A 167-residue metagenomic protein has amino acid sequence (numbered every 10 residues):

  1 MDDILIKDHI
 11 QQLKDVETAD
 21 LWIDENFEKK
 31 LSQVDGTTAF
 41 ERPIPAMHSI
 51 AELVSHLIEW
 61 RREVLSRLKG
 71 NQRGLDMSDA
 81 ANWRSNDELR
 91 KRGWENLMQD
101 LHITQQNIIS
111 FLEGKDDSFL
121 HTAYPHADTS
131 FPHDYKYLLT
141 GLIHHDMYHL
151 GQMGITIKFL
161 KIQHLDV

Functional and structural regions predicted by a protein language model:
M1, K14-D15, A19, L89 (+1 more regions): A general boundary/transition motif marking the beginning of the first structured unit of a protein
D3-D20, D24, E28, T38-R84 (+1 more regions): Short, contiguous alpha-helical
V34, R67, N71, K115-S118: A short secondary-structure junction motif
D35, I109, E113-D116, I157 (+1 more regions): Secondary-structure transition/hinge residues
S85-T122, Y137-L142: Acidic/histidine-rich alpha-helical segments that form the ligand environment of transition-metal centers
